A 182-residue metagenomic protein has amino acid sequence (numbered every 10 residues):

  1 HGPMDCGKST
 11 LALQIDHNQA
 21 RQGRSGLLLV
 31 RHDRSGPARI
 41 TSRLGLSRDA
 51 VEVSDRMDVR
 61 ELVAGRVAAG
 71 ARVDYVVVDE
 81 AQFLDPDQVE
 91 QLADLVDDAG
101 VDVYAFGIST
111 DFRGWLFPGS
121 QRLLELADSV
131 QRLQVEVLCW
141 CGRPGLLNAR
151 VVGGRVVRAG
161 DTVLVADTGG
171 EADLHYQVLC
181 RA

Functional and structural regions predicted by a protein language model:
H1-V67, D111-R122, V135, T162-A166 (+1 more regions): Conserved P-loop
A12, D79, A127: Residue-level signature of catalytic and energy-coupling elements of molecular machines, predominantly ATP/GTP-dependent
S25-L27, D74-V77, D102-Y104: Residue-level preference for the first positions of well-ordered beta-strands
R48-D49, R72, L126: A short helix-to-beta-strand connector/capping loop
R60-A64, Q82-A182: Replace "adjacent to P-loop NTPase cores in ATP/GTP-dependent enzymes" with "adjacent to NTP-binding cores
G70-L84: Conserved P-loop NTPase "ATPase switch" module shared by AAA+ and STAND
